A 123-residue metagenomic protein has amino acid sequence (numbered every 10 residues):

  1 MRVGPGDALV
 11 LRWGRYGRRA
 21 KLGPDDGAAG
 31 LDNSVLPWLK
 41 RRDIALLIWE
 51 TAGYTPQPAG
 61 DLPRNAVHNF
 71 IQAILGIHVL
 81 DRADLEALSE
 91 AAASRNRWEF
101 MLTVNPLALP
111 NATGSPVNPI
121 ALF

Functional and structural regions predicted by a protein language model:
M1-F123: Active-/binding-site microenvironments in catalytic and ligand-binding cores
